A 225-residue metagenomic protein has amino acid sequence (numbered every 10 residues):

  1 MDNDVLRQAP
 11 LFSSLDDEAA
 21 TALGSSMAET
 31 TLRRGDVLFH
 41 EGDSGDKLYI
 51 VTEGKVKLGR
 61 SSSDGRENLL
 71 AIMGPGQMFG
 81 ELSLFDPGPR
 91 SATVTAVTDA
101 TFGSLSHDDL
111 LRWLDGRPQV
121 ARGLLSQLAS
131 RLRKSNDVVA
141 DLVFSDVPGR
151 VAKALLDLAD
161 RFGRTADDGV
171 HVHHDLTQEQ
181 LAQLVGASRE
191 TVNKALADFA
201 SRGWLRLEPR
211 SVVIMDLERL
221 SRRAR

Functional and structural regions predicted by a protein language model:
M1-R34, S83-L84: Cyclic nucleotide-binding regulatory module and flanking cytosolic helices
L11, D36-D99: Cyclic nucleotide-binding regulatory domains
A71-R133: Cyclic-nucleotide recognition modules
V97, D115-G186: Polybasic "coupling" helices that flank or enter modular domains
F162, D167, T177, S211-R225: Short, cationic-aromatic polyanion-contact patches
E190: Key DNA-contact positions within bacterial/archaeal DNA-binding proteins
D198-F199: Basic amphipathic alpha-helical segments that dock to polyanions
G203: Glycine-centered, phosphate/nucleic-acid-interacting loop/turn motifs that mediate DNA/RNA or nucleotide
